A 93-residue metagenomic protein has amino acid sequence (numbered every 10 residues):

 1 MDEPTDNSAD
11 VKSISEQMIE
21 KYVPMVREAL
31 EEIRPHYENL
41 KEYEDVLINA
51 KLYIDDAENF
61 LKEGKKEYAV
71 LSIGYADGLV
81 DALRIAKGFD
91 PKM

Functional and structural regions predicted by a protein language model:
P4-N7, K65-Y68: Long, low-complexity, acidic Ser/Pro- and Gly-enriched intrinsically disordered regions in large eukaryotic
N7-L47: Amphipathic, heptad-repeat alpha-helical segments
R34-Y37, K65, R84-P91: Long, hydrophobic, amphipathic alpha-helical segments used as structural scaffolds
Y43-I48, E67-G74: Short, charged, amphipathic alpha-helical segments
A50, D55-A57: Conserved small-residue packing positions in alpha-helical repeats and bundles
K51, D77-M93: Short, charge-rich amphipathic alpha-helical segments embedded in non-transmembrane helical bundles/solenoids
